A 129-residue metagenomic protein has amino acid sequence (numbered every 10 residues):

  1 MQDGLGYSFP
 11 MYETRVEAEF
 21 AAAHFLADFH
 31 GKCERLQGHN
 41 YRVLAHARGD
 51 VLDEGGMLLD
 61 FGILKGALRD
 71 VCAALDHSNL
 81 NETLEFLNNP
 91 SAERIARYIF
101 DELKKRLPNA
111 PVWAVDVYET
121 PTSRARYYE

Functional and structural regions predicted by a protein language model:
G4-E129: Charge-rich, low-complexity N-terminal segments
